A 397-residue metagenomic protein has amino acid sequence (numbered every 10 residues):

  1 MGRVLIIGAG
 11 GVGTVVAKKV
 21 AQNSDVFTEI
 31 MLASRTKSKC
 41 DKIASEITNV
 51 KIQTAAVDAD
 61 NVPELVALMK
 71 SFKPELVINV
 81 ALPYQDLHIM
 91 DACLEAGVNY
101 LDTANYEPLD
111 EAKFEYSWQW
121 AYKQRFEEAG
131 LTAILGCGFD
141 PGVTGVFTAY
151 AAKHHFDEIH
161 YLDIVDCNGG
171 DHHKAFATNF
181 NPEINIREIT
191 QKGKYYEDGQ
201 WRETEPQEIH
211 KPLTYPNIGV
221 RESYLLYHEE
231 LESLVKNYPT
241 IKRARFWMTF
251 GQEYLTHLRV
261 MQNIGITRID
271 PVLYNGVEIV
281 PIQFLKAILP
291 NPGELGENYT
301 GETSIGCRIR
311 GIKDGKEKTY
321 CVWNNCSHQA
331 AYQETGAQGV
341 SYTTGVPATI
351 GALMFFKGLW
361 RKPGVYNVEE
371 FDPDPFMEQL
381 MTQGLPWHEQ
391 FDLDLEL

Functional and structural regions predicted by a protein language model:
V12: Hydrophobic/small residue at the entry helix of a nucleotide-binding pocket
T36-S38: Helix N-cap at the beta1-alpha1 junction of Rossmann-like dinucleotide-binding domains, i.e., the first residues
I47-N61: Rossmann-fold cofactor-recognition segment
A59-K73, Q85: Conserved Rossmann-fold cofactor-binding substructure of NAD(P)-dependent oxidoreductases
M69, E75-N79, Y100-L101: N-terminal Rossmann-like NAD(P) cofactor-binding module of classical short-chain dehydrogenase/reductase
A104-L131: Rossmann-fold NAD(P)-binding glycine/threonine-rich loop
K153-L397: C-terminal catalytic/substrate-binding lobe primarily of soluble NAD(P)-dependent oxidoreductases
